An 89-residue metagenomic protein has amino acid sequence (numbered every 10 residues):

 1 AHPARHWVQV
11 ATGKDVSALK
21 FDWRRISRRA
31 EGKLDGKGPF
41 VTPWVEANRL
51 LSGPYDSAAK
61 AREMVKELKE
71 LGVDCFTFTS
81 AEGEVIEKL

Functional and structural regions predicted by a protein language model:
A1-P3, K14-L89: Extracytoplasmic
R5-V10: Active-site-flanking beta-strand signature of metal-NTP-handling nucleotidyl enzymes and homologous cyclase-like
